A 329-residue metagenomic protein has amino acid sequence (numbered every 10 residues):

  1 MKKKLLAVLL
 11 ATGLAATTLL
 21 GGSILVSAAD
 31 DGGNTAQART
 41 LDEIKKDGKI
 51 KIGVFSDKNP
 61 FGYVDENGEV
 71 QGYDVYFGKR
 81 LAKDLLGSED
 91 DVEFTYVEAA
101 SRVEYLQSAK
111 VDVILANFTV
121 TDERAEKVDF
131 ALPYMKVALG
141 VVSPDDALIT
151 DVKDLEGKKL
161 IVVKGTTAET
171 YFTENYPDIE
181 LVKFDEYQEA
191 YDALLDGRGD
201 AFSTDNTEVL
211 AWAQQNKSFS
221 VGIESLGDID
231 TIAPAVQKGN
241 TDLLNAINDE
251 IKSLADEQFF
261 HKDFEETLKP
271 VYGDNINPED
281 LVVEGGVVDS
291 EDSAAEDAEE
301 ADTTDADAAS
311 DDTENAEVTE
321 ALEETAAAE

Functional and structural regions predicted by a protein language model:
T18-A36: Sec-dependent signal peptide cleavage junction
A29-T35, Y76, R80-D84, T166 (+1 more regions): Extended ligand-binding regions for polar small-molecule ligands
D31-L115: Extracytoplasmic small-molecule ligand-binding "clamshell" domains of the periplasmic binding protein/Venus flytrap
K49-V54, Q71, V152-T166: Short loop->beta-strand "edge-of-pocket" segments that line small-molecule binding or catalytic clefts across diverse
S56, M135-S143, N206, L210-K252 (+1 more regions): Periplasmic-binding protein-like
K79, D91-D154, S220: Acidic, polar ligand-binding/catalytic clefts
V92-E104, A147, V182-D192, D196 (+1 more regions): Short helix-initiation/N-cap motifs at beta->coil->alpha
S101, F118-E126, Y171-E174, Q188 (+1 more regions): A ligand-binding cleft/hinge motif common to bilobed small-molecule-binding domains
